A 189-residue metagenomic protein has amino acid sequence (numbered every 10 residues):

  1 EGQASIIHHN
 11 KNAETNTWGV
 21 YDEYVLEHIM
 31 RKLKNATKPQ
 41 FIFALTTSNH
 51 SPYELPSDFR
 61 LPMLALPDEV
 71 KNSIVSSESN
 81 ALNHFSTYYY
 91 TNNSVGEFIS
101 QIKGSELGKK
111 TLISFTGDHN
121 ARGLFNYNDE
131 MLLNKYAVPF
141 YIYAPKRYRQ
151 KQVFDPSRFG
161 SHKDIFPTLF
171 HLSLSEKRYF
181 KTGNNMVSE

Functional and structural regions predicted by a protein language model:
E1-E189: Solvent-exposed soluble domains appended to multi-pass membrane proteins
